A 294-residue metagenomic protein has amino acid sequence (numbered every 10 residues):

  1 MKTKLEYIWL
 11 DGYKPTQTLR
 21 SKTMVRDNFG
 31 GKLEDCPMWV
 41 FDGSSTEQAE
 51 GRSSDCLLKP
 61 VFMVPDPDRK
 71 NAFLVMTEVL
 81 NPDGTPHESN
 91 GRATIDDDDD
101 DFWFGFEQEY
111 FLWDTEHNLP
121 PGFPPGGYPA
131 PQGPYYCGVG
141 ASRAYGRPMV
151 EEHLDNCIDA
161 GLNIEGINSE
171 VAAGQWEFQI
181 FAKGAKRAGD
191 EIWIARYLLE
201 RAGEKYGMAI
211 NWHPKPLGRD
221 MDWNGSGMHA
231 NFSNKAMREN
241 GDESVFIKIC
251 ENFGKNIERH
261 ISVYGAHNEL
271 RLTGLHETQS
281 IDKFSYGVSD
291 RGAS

Functional and structural regions predicted by a protein language model:
M1-S294: Glycine-rich, acidic/polar active-site loops that bind/position phosphate-bearing ligands
